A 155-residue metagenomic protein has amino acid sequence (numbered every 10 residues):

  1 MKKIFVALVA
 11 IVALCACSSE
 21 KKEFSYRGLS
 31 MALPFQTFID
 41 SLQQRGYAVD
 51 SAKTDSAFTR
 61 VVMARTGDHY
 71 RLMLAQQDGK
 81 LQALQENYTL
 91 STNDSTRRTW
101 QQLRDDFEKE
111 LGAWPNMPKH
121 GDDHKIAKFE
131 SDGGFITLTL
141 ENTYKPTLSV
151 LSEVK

Functional and structural regions predicted by a protein language model:
M1-I4: Positively charged n-region of N-terminal signal peptides that target proteins for export
V6-V9: Sec-dependent N-terminal signal peptides
A13-A16: C-terminal motif of bacterial Sec signal peptides marking the signal peptidase cleavage site
S18-E20: Bacterial signal peptide processing site
S25, S30, Q82-T92, R98 (+2 more regions): An acidic-aromatic pocket/loop used at catalytic or ligand-binding sites
Y26-S41, R97-R104: Secreted/surface-exposed cysteine- and glycine-rich disulfide frameworks
L33-G67, R71: Post-signal-peptide N-terminal segment of Sec-exported extracytoplasmic proteins
D68-H124: Long, charged/polar, surface-exposed segments that mediate recognition or autoinhibition
